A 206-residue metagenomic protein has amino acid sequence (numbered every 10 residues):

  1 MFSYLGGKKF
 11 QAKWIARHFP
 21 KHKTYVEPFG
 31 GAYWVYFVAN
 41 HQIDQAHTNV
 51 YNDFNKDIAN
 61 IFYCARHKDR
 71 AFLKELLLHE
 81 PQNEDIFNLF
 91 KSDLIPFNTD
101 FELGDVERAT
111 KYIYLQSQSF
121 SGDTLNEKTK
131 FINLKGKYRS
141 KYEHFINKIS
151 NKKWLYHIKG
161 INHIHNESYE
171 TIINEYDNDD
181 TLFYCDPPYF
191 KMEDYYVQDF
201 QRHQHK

Functional and structural regions predicted by a protein language model:
M1-A12, R66-Y184, P188-E193: SAM-dependent nucleic-acid methyltransferase catalytic core
S3-F10, E27, I43-D44, N49-I58 (+4 more regions): Residue-level signal for functionally critical sites in structured catalytic/ligand-binding pockets
R17, K21-N98: SAM cofactor-binding core of SAM-dependent methyltransferases, primarily the Rossmann-like beta-alpha-beta module
V26, V35-V38, V50, V106 (+3 more regions): Extended aliphatic helical segments
F37-A39, I61, Y176, E193-V197: A short acidic (Asp/Glu
V197-K206: Glycine-rich S-adenosyl-L-methionine
